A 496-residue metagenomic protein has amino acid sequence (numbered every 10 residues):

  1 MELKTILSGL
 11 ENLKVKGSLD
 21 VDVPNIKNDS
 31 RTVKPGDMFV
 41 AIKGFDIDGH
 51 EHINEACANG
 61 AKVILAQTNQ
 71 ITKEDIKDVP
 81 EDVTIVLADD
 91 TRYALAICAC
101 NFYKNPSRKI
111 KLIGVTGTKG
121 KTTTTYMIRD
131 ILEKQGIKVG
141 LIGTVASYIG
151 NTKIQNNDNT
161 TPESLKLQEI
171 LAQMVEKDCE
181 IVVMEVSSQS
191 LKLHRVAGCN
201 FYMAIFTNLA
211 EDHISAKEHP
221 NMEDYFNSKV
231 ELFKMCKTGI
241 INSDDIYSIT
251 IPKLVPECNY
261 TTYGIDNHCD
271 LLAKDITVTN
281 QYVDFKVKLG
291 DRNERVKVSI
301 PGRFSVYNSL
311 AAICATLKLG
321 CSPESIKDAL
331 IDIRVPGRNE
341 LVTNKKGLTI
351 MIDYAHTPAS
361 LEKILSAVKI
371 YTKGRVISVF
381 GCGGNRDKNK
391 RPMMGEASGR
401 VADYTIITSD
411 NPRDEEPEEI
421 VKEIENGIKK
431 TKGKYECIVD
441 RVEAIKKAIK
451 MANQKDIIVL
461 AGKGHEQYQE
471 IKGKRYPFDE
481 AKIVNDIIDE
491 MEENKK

Functional and structural regions predicted by a protein language model:
M1-I97, K234, I246, C269-T277 (+4 more regions): N-terminal leader/targeting and accessory segments in enzymes
M1-N12, P35-M38, D48, C258 (+3 more regions): ATP-dependent carboxylate-amine ligase
L7-S8, Y93-G239, S243, Y247-N259 (+3 more regions): Phosphate-binding loop of NTP-binding sites
G9, Q70-E81, K177, Y202-I350 (+2 more regions): Acidic, Mg2+-coordinating active-site environments of NTP-dependent enzymes
G17, A66-Q67, D89, G143 (+5 more regions): Short loop/edge segments at beta-strand edges and connector loops that shape dinucleotide/nucleotide cofactor-binding
R31, N54-E55, D130, A172 (+5 more regions): Alpha-helical segments flanking ligand/cofactor-binding loops in enzyme cores
A58, K62-T68, G239-S243, V379-F380 (+1 more regions): Short internal beta-strands
A66-N69, V186, N208, S243 (+2 more regions): Short secondary-structure boundary segments
